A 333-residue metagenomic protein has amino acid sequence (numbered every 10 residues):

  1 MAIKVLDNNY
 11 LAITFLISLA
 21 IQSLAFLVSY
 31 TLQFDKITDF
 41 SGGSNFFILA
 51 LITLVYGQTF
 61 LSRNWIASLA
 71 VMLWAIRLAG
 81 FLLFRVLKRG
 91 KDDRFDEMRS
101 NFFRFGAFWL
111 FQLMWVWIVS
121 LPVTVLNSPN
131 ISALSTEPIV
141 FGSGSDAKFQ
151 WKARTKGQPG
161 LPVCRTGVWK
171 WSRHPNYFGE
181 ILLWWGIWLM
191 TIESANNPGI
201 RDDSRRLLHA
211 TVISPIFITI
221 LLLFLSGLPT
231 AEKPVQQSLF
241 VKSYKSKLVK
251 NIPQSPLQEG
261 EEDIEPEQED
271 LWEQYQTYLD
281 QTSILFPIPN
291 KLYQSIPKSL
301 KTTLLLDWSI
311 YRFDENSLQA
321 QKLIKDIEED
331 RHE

Functional and structural regions predicted by a protein language model:
I3-Q22, N45-A75, V119-A147, T155-E333: Hydrophobic transmembrane alpha-helices
N8-I13, T31-T38: Short, amphipathic, aromatic/basic-enriched membrane-interface segments that mark the entry/exit of transmembrane
S23-L32, G80-V86: C-terminal ends of transmembrane helices
S29-K36, Q58, R201: Membrane-interface helix caps and helix-loop-helix hairpins in membrane proteins
F34, L51-S62, L83-M98: Membrane-helix interface linkers and caps
F34-I48, G90-F108, P162-W169: Juxtamembrane helix-capping/reentrant segments at transmembrane boundaries
K36-I37, I76-R94, N130, L228-A231: Juxtamembrane interfacial secondary-structure elements that flank transmembrane helices in multi-pass membrane proteins
F40, R104-V116, R173-E180: Select subsegments of transmembrane alpha-helices in polytopic membrane proteins, especially boundary-proximal
